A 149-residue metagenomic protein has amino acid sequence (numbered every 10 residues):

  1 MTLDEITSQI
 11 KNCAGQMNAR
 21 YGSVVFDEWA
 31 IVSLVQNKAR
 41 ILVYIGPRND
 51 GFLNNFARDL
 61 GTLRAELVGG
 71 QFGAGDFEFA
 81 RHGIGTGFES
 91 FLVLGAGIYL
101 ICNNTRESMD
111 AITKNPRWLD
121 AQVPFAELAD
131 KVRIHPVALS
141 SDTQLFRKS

Functional and structural regions predicted by a protein language model:
T2-G22: Short, basic/aromatic recognition patches
T7-N12, V43-G87: A charged amphipathic helix-loop-strand protein-protein interaction module that recurs in cytosolic assemblies
A19-N37: Short N-terminal helix-loop-first-beta-strand/juxtamembrane motif that initiates sensory/input modules
S33, N37-G46, F91-L92: Amphipathic coiled-coil signal-relay and dimerization helices
S33-V35, I84, A138: A general secondary-structure junction signal
F72-K114: Sensory/regulatory domains in signal-transduction proteins
R106-S149: Juxtadomain coupling helices with adjacent low-complexity linkers
